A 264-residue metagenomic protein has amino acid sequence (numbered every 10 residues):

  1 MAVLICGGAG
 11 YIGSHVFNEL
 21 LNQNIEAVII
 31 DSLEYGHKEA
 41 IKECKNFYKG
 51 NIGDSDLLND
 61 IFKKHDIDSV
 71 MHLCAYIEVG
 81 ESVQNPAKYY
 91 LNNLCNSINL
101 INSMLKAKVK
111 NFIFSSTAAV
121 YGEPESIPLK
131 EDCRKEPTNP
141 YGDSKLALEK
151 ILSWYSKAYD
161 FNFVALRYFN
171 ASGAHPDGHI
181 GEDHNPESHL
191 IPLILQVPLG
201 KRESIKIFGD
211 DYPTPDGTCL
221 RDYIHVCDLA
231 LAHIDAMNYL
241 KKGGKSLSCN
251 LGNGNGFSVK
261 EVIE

Functional and structural regions predicted by a protein language model:
M1-A174: N-terminal Rossmann-like NAD(P)+-binding domain of SDR-like oxidoreductases, especially those catalyzing
Q23, N96, L166, G173 (+3 more regions): Extended interaction regions within the primary functional domain
H37, E81, M104, Y159 (+3 more regions): A general structural signal marking secondary-structure boundaries and capping sites
K38, F169-L190, G200-R221: Short, flexible, glycine-rich and Lys/Arg-enriched loop motifs at helix boundaries that contact anionic partners
G50, F62, Y89, E182-P186 (+2 more regions): Pocket-edge positions in alpha/beta enzyme catalytic cores
P137-S144, D183-I191, D222-V226: The catalytic Tyr-centered alpha-helix of NAD(P)H-dependent dehydrogenases
L193-E264: C-terminal substrate-binding subdomain of Rossmann-fold SDR/epimerase-dehydratase oxidoreductases
